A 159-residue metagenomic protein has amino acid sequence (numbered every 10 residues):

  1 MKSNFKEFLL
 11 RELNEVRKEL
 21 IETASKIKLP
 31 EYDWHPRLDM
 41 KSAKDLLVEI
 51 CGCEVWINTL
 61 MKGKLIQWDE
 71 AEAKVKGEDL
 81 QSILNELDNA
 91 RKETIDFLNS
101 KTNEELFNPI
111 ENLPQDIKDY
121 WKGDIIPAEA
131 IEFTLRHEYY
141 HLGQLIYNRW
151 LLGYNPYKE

Functional and structural regions predicted by a protein language model:
M1-E12: Extreme N-terminal tail/first-helix region
F8-L10, E22-A24, N108: Short linear motifs at secondary-structure transitions and domain/linker junctions
L10-N14, I21, L29-A73, P114-E159: Short, contiguous alpha-helical
L13, R17-L20, A24, L87 (+1 more regions): Hydrophobic alpha-helical core bundles mediating ligand binding, dimerization, or RNAP-core interactions
K26-I27, W56, E93, F97: Short alpha-helical scaffold segments that flank and stabilize functional sites
K76-N112, I125-E138: Acidic/histidine-rich alpha-helical segments that form the ligand environment of transition-metal centers
